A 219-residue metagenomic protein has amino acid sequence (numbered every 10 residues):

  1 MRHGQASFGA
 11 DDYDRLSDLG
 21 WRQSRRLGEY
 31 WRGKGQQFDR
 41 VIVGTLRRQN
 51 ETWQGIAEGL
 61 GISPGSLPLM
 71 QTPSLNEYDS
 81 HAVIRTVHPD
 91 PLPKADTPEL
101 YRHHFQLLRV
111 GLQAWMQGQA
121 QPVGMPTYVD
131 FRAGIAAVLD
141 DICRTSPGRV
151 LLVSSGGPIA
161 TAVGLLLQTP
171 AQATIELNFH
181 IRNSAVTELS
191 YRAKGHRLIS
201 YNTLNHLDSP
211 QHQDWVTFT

Functional and structural regions predicted by a protein language model:
M1, T72-S74, Y201: Conserved beta-strand termini and adjacent loop/short-helix elements that scaffold enzyme active sites in alpha/beta
M1-R2, I42, G148-S154: Beta-strand elements within well-structured catalytic alpha/beta cores of enzymes that handle phosphate/sulfate esters
G4, G156, N202-L204: Active-site metal-binding loops of divalent metal-dependent hydrolases
G4-G55, T127-R132: Loop-to-helix element that buttresses phosphate recognition and phosphoryl-transfer chemistry
G28-L107: Phosphate-coordination/substrate-recognition cap region in phosphate-metabolizing enzymes
K34-Q37, I142-P147: Glycine-rich phosphate-binding loop signature in dinucleotide/nucleotide-binding domains
N76-L100, V129, R144-R149, G164-T219: Acidic, low-complexity terminal tails and accessory targeting/binding regions of phosphate-metabolizing enzymes
P93-D130: Short glycine/proline- and acidic residue-enriched helix-loop micro-motifs that form flexible lids or anion-recognition
